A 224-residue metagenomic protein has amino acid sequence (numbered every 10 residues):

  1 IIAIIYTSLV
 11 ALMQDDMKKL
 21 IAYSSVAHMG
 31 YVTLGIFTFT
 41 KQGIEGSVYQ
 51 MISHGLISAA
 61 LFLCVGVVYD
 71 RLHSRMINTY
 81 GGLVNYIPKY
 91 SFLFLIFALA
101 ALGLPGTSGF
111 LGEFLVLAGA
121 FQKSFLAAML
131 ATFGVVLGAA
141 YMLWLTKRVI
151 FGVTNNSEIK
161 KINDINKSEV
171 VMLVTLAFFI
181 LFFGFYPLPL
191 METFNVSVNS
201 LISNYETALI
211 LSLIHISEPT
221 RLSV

Functional and structural regions predicted by a protein language model:
I1-K147: Hydrophobic transmembrane alpha-helices and their helix-loop junctions in integral membrane proteins
V32, Y86, G152, R221-L222: A very general structural signal that marks isolated residues within well-ordered alpha-helical segments
I87-K89, M142-L213: Cytoplasmic/organellar membrane-interface segments at the starts of transmembrane helices in multi-pass inner-membrane
E113, E169, E218: Acidic-residue sensor for enzyme active/binding pockets
I214-V224: Residue-level detector of conserved catalytic or cofactor/ligand-binding positions in enzyme active sites
